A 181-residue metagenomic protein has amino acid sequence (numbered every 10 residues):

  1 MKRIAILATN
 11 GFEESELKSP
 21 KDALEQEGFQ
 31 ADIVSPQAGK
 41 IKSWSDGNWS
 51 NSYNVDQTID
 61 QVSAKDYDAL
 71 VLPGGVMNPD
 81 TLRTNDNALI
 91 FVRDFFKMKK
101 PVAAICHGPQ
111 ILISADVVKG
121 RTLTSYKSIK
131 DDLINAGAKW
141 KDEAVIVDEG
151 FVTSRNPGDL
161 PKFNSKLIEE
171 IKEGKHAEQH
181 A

Functional and structural regions predicted by a protein language model:
M1-M98, V102, I111-T122, K130-A181: Extended, subdomain-level signal for the structured scaffold at the beginning of enzyme domains
I105-H107: Short, thiol/selenol-centered motifs that function as redox-active sites or metal-ligating centers
